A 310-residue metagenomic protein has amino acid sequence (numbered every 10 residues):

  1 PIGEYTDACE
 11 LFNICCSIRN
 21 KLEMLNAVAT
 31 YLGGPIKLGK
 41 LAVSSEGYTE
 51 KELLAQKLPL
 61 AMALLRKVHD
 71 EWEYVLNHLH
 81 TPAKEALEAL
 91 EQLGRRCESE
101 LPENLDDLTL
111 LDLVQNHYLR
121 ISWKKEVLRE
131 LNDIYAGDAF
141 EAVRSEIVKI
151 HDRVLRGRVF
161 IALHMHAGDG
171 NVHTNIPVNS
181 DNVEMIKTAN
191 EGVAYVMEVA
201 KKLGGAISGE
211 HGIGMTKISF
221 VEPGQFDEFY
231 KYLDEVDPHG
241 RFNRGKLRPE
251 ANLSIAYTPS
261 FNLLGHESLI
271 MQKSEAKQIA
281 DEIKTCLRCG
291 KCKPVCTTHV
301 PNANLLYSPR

Functional and structural regions predicted by a protein language model:
P1-A303: Noncatalytic alpha-helical scaffold of FAD-dependent oxidoreductases
L305-R310: Flexible glycine/proline-rich, aromatic-decorated loop/lid segments
